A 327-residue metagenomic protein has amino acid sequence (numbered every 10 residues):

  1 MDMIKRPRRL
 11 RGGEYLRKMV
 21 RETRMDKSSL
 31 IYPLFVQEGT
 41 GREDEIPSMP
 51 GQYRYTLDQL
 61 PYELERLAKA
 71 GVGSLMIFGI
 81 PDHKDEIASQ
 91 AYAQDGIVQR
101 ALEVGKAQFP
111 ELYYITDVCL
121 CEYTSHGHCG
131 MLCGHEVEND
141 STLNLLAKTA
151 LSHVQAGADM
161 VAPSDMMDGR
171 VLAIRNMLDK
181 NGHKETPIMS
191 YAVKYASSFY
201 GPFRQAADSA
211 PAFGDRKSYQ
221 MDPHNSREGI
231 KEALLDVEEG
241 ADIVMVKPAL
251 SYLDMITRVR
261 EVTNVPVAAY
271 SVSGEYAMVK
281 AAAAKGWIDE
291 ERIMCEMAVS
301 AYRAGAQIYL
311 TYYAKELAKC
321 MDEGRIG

Functional and structural regions predicted by a protein language model:
M1-R21: N-terminal amphipathic/basic leader segments beginning at the initiator methionine
S29-I31, Q37-G327: Alpha/beta enzyme core
